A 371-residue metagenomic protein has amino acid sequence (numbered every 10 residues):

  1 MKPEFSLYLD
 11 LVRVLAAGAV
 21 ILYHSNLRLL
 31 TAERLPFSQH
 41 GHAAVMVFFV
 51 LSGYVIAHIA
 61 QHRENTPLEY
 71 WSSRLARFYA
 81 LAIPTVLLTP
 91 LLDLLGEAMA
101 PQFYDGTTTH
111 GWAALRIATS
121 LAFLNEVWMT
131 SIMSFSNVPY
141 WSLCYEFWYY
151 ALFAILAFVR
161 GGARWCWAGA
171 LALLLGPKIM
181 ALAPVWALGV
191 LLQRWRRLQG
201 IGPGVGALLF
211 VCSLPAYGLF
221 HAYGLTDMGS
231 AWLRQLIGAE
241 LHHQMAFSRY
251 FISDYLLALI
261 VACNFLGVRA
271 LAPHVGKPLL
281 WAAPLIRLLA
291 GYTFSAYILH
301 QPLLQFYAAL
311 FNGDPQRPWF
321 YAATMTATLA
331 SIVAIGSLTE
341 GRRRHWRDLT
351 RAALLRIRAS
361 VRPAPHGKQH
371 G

Functional and structural regions predicted by a protein language model:
M1-V185, Y292-T293, L310-G371: Membrane-cytosol interface segments of multi-pass membrane proteins, especially ER/Golgi lipid-handling enzymes
E4-L7, E33-V45, M133-Y145, L173-L188 (+2 more regions): Interfacial loop-to-helix transition and helix-capping segments at the boundaries of transmembrane helices
I59, T89-P90, F123-L124, W186-R196 (+2 more regions): A cytosolic-side transmembrane-helix exit/cap motif
F78-P101, G206-Y223, S253-D254, P278-L279 (+1 more regions): Hydrophobic alpha-helical membrane-insertion segments
V159-G176, L188-A216: Hydrophobic alpha-helical segments of polytopic membrane proteins
P215-Y217, T226-R343: Alpha-helical transmembrane segments of multi-pass integral membrane proteins
